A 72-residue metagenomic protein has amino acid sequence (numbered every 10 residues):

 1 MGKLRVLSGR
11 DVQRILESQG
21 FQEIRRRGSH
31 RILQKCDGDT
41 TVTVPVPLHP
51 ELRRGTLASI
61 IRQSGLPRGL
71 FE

Functional and structural regions predicted by a protein language model:
M1-R26, I32-E72: Basic nucleic-acid-binding interfaces
